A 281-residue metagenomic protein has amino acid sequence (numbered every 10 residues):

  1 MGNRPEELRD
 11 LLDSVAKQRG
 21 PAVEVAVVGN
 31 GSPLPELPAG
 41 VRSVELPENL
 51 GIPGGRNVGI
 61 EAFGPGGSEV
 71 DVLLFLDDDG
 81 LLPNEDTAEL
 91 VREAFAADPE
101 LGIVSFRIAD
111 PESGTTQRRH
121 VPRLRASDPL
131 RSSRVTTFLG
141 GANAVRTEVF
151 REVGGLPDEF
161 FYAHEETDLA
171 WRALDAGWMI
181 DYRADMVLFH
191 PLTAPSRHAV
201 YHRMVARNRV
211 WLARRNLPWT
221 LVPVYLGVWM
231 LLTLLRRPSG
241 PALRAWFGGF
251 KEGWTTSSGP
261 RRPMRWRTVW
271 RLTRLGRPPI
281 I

Functional and structural regions predicted by a protein language model:
D13-A22: Short, acidic, metal-binding catalytic loop of nucleotide-sugar glycosyltransferases
L46-G66: Glycine-rich, basic loop-to-helix element that forms the pyrophosphate-binding segment of sugar-nucleotide handling
E69-L81: Short beta-strand-to-loop acidic/aromatic patch adjacent to the donor-nucleotide binding site
L81-Q117: Conserved donor NDP-sugar-binding/catalytic core segment of glycosyltransferases
D110-P111, S127-V145, T167, R197: A recurrent flexible, glycine/aromatic-enriched loop bordering the glycosyltransferase active site that acts as
T137-V145, V149-G154, E159-V187: A short, conserved alpha-helix in the catalytic core of glycosyltransferases
A176-V200, W211-L212: Active-site donor/metal-binding and catalytic loop motifs of nucleotide-sugar-dependent glycosylation enzymes
M204, W219-I281: Non-catalytic, C-terminal membrane-associated alpha-helical segments of glycosyltransferases
